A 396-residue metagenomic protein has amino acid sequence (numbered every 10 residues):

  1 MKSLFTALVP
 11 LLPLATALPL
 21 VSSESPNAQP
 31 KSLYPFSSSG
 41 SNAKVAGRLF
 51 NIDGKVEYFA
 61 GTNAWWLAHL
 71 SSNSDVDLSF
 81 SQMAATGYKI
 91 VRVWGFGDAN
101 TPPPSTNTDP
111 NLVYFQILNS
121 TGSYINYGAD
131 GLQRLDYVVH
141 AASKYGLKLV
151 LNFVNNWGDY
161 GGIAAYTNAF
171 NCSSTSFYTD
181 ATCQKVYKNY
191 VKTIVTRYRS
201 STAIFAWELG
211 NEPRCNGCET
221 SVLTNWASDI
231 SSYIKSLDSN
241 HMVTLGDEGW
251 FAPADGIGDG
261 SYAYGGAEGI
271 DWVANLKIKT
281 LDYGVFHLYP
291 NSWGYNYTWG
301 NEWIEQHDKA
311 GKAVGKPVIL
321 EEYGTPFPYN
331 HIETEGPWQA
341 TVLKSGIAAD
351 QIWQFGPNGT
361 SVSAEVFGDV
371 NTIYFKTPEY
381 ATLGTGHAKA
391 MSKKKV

Functional and structural regions predicted by a protein language model:
M1-E24: Fungal secretory targeting signals
L4, W94, K395-V396: Residue-level detector of intrinsically disordered/flexible regions characterized by low predicted structural confidence
A17-G40: Short, basic/low-complexity N-terminal boundary segments at the transition from targeting/disordered tails
F36-P317, Y323-L383: Active-site mouth of glycoside hydrolases
H387-V396: C-terminal helix/juxtamembrane-tail motif
